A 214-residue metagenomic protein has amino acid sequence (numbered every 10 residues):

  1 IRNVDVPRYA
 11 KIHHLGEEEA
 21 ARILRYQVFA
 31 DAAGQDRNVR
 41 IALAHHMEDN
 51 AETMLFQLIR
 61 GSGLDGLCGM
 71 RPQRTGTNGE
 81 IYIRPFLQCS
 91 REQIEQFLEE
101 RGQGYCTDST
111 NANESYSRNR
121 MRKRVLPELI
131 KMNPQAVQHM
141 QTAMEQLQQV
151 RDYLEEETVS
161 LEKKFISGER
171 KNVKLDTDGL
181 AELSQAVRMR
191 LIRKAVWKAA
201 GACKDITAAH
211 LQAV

Functional and structural regions predicted by a protein language model:
I1-P127: Core alpha/beta nucleotide-donor-binding catalytic domains of modification enzymes
V6, L24, R74-G79, Q141-V214: AMP-forming adenylation/ATP pyrophosphatase catalytic core
H13-H14, H45-H46, H139, Y153 (+1 more regions): Histidine (H) residue identity feature
G16, G104, Q135, A202-C203: Short coil/loop linkers at secondary-structure junctions
Q35, E128, A195-A199: Active-site catalytic microenvironments for nucleophilic, acid-base chemistry
R60, L64, R91, I130-P134 (+3 more regions): Alpha-helix boundary/capping and short turn/kink residues
Q88-V173, G179: Contiguous mid-protein beta-loop-alpha structural module that forms a pocket-lining wall or clamp of enzyme active
